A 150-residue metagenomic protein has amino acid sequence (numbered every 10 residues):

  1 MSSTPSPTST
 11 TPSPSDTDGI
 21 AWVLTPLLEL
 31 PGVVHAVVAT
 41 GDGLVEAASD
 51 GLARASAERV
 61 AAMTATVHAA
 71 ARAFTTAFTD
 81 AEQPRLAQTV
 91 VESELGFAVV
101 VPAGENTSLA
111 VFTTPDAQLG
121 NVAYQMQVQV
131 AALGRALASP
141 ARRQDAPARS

Functional and structural regions predicted by a protein language model:
S2-D16, E94, G134-S150: Short, charged, intrinsically disordered terminal tails
D16-W22, P26, A53-G96: A charged amphipathic helix-loop-strand protein-protein interaction module that recurs in cytosolic assemblies
L27-A36: Short acidic amphipathic segments
A36-V37, T89: Generic beta-strand hydrophobic packing signal
V38-E46: Short, glycine-anchored, charge-dense loop/turn motifs used at functional sites
A47-A53, P115: Short beta->alpha transition motifs characteristic of CBS
T64, R72, L119-S150: Juxtadomain coupling helices with adjacent low-complexity linkers
P84-N121: Sensory/regulatory domains in signal-transduction proteins
